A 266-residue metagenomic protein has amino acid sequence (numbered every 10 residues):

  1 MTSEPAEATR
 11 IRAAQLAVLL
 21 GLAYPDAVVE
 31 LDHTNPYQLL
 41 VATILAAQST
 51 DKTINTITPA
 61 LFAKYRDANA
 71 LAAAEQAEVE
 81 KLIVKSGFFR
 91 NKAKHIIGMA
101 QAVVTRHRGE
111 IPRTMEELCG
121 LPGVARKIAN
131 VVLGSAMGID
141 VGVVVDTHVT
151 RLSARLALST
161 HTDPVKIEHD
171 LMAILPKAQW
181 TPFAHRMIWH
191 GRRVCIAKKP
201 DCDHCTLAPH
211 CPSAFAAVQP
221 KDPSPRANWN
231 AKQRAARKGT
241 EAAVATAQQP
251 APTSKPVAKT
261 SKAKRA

Functional and structural regions predicted by a protein language model:
M1-P5, A217-A266: Polybasic, lysine-enriched low-complexity intrinsically disordered terminal tails
T2-A231: Catalytic cores of DNA base-excision repair glycosylases
